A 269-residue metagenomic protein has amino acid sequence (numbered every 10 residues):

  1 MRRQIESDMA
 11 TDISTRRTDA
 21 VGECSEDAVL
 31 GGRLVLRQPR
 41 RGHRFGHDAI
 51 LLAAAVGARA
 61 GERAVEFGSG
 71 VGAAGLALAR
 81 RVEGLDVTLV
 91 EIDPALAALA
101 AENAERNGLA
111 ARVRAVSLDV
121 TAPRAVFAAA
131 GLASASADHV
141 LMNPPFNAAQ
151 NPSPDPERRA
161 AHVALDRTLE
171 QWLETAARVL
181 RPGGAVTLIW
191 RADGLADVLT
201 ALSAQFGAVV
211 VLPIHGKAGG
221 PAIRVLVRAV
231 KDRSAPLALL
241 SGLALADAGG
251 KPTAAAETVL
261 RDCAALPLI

Functional and structural regions predicted by a protein language model:
M1-V29, V126-S134, A265-I269: Short, low-complexity, intrinsically disordered N-terminal peptides in bacterial proteins
E6, I13-A60: Class I SAM-dependent transferase core
V35, D86, R112-R114, G207-V210: Conserved beta-strand segments of alpha/beta enzyme cores
R41, D166-A222: Conserved Class I SAM-dependent methyltransferase catalytic core
L52, W172, A229: Residue-level signal for inorganic ion chemistry
A55-P154: Conserved SAM/SAH cofactor-binding pocket of Class I
P144-Q171, T175-R178: Mobile active-site "lid"/loop adjacent to the S-adenosyl-L-methionine
P221-I269: SAM/dcSAM-binding transferase cores
